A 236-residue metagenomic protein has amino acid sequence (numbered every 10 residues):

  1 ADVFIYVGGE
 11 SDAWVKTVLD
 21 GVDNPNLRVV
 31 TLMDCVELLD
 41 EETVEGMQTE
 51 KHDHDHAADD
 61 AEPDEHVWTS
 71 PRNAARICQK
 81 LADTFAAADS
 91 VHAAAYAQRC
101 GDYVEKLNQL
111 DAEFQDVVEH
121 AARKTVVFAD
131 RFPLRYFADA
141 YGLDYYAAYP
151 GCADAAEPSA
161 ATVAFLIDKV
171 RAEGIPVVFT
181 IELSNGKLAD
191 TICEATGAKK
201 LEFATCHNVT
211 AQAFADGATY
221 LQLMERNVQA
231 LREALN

Functional and structural regions predicted by a protein language model:
A1-N236: Extracytoplasmic metal-acquisition and chelation regions
